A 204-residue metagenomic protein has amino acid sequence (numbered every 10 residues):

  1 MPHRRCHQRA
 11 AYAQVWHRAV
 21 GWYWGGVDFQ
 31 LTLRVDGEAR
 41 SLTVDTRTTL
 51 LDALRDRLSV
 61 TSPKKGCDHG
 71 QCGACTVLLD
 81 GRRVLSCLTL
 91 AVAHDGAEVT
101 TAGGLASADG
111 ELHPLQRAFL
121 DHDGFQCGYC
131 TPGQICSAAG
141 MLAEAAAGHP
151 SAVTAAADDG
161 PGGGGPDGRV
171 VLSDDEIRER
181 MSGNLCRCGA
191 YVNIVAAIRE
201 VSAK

Functional and structural regions predicted by a protein language model:
A10-A13, A19: Ala/Thr-enriched low-complexity intrinsically disordered regions
H17, G21-K204: Signature of N-terminal electron-transfer/Fe-S-associated modules in redox systems
